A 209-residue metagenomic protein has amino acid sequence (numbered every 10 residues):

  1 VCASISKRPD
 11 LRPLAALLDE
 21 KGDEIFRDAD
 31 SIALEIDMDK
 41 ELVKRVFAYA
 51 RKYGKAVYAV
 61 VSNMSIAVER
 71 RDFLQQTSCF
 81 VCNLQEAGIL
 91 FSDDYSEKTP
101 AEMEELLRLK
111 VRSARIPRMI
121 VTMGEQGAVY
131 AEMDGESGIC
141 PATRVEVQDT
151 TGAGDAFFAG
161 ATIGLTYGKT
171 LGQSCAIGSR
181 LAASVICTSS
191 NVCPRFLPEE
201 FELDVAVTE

Functional and structural regions predicted by a protein language model:
V1-S31, A48, E199-E209: Conserved N-terminal subdomain of the carbohydrate kinase-like
A3-S6, E35, V60, T122: Short beta-strand segments
S6-L11, V61-M64, Q85-A87, T143-V145: Short, acidic/turn-prone active-site loops that include or flank metal/cofactor- and phosphate-binding residues
E24-I25, D72-F73, R112: Structural alpha-helical scaffold elements that stabilize or flank donor/cofactor-binding regions in carbohydrate
S31-E105, Q126-A128: Conserved beta-alpha-beta core of the PfkB/ribokinase-like small-molecule kinase fold
I66, D93-E209: Conserved phosphate-binding/catalytic region of the ribokinase-like
